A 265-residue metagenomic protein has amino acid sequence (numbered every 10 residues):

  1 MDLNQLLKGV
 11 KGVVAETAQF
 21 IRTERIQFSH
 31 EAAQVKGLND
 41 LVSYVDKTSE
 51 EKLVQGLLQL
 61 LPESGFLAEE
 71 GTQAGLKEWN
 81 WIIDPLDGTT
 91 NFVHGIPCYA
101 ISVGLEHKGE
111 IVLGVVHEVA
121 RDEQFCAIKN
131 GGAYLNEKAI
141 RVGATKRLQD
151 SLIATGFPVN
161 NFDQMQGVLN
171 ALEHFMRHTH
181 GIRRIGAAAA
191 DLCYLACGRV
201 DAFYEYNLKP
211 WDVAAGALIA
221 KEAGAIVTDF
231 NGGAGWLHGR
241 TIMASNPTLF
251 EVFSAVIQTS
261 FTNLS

Functional and structural regions predicted by a protein language model:
M1-L86, I226, A234, T248 (+2 more regions): N-terminal subdomain of lithium-sensitive/metallo-dependent phosphomonoesterases centered on the IMPase/IPPase/PAP
V10, V14-T17, G114, A133 (+2 more regions): Small-residue (primarily alanine) positions within well-ordered alpha-helices, especially packing/interaction faces
I21, D46, L57, T89 (+6 more regions): Residue-level signal for inorganic ion chemistry
F28, Y99, A127-G131, K221 (+1 more regions): A short, compositionally biased
Q34, A74-G75, K108, C126 (+2 more regions): Solvent-exposed alpha-helices and their adjacent loops that cap or buttress functional pockets in soluble metabolic
L76-Y134: DPxDG-like acidic metal-binding loop motif
V112, A139-V142: Short, isolated positions in well-ordered beta-strands
R141-S265: An extended, acidic
